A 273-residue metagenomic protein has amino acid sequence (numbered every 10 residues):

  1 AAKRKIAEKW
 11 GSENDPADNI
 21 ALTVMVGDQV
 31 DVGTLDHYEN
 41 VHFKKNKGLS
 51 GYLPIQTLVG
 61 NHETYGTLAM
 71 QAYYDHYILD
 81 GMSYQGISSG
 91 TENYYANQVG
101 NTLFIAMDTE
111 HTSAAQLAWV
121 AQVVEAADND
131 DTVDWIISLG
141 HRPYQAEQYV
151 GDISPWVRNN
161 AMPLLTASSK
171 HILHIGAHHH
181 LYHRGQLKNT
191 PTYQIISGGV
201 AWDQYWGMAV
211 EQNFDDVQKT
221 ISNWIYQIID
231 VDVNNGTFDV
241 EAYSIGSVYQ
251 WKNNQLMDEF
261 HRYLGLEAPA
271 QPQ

Functional and structural regions predicted by a protein language model:
A1-D36, E110: N-terminal active-site segment of His-dependent metallophosphoesterases
G27, A106-T109, G140, E147: Short glycine-centered, acidic/aromatic-flanked micro-motifs in structured strand/loop junctions that mark active-site
G27-D28, G60-N61, H141, A177-H178: Active-site glycine-centered loops adjacent to acidic/histidine catalytic or metal-binding residues that shape
V30-D31, E63, Y144, L181: Short active-site segment of divalent metal-dependent hydrolases/proteases that encodes the spacing between
H37-T132, I136, G151-L173, H180-D230 (+1 more regions): Extended active-site neighborhood of metal-dependent phosphoesterases/phosphodiesterases
L139-P143, H178-H179, Y243-S244: Short, well-ordered beta-to-alpha junction loops that form the rim of enzyme active sites and present histidine/acidic
R142-D152, Q271-Q273: A short, charged
V217-Q273: A short C-terminal boundary segment appended to hydrolase-like catalytic domains
